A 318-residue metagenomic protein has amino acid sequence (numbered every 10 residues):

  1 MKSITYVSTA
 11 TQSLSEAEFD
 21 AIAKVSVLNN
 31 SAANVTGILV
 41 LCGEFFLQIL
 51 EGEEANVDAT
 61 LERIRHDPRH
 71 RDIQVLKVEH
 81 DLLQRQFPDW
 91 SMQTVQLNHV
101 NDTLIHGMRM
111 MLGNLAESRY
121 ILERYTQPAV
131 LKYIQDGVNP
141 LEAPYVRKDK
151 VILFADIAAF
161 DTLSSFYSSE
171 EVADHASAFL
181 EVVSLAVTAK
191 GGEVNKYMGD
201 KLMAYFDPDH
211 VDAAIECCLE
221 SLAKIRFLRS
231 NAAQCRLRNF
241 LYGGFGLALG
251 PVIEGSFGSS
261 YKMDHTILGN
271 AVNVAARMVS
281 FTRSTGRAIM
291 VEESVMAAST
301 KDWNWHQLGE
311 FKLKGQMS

Functional and structural regions predicted by a protein language model:
M1-F154, T162: Charge-rich, low-complexity N-terminal segments
G37-C42, E193-Y197, L237: Short beta-strand
Q74-L76, H80-Q84, R238-S256: A short glycine-enriched loop-to-beta-strand structural element that forms part of the catalytic core of nucleotide
E142-A213: Catalytic NTP-binding/metal-coordinating core of nucleotidyl cyclase/transferase enzymes
S177-A189, P208-F245, L249, V274-V279: Alpha-helical scaffold within the catalytic cores of cyclic-nucleotide enzymes
A248-L249, N270-E293: Catalytic/regulatory signature loops of cyclic-dinucleotide turnover enzymes and related class III nucleotidyl cyclases
F257-G269: Short, surface-exposed loop/helix-turn segments at secondary-structure junctions that function as lids/hinges flanking
S284-S318: Cytosolic regulatory/linker segments at or just downstream of nucleotide-handling modules in signal-transduction
